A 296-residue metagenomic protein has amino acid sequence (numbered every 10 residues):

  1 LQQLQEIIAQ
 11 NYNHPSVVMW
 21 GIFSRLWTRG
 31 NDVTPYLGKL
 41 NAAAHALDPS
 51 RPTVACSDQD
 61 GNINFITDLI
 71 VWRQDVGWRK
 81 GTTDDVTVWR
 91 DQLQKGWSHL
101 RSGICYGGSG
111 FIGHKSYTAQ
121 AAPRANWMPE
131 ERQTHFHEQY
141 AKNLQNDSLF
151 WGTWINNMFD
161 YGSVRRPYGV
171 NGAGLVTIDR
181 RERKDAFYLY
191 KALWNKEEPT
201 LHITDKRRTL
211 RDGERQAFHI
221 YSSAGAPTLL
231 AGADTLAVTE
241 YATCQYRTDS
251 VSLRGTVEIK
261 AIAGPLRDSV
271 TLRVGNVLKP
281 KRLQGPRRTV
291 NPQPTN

Functional and structural regions predicted by a protein language model:
L1-E182, A186, Y190, T200-D212 (+1 more regions): Substrate-binding/catalytic cleft of secreted carbohydrate-active enzymes, primarily glycoside hydrolases
S148, D234-T235, S250, S269: Coil residues (strongly favoring Ser/Thr
K191-A224, R282-N296: Surface beta-strand/loop "capping" patches
R215-L236, T256-I262: Beta-strand-rich binding/interaction modules
L236-A242: Short beta-strand segments within Ig-like beta-sandwich modules, predominantly Fibronectin type-III
T243-D249: Short, surface-exposed beta-strand/beta-hairpin micro-motifs centered on an aromatic residue
D249-G255: Surface-exposed, short loops/turns at beta-strand junctions within beta-sandwich domains
P265-L278, Q284-G285: Edge beta-strands of extracellular beta-sandwich domains
